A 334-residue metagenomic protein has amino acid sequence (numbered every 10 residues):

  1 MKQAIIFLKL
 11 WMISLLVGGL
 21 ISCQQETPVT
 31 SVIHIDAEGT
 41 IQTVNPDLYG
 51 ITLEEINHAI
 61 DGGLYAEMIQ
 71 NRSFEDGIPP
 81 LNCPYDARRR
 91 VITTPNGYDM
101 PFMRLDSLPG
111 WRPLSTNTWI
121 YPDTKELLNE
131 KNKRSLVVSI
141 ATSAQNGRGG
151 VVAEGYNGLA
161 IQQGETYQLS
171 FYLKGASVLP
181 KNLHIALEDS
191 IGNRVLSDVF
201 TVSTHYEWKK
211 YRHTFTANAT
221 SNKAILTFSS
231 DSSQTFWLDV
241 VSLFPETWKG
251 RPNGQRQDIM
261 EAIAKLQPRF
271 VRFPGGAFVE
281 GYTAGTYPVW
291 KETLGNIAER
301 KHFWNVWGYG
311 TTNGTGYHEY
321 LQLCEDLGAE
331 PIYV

Functional and structural regions predicted by a protein language model:
M1-V29: Bacterial Sec-dependent N-terminal signal peptides
C23-T315, E325-I332: Extracellular and organelle-lumenal recognition/adhesion modules and their flexible linkers in secreted
Y320: Aromatic/hydrophobic pocket-lining residues that form π-stacking "cages" and hydrophobic walls in ligand
